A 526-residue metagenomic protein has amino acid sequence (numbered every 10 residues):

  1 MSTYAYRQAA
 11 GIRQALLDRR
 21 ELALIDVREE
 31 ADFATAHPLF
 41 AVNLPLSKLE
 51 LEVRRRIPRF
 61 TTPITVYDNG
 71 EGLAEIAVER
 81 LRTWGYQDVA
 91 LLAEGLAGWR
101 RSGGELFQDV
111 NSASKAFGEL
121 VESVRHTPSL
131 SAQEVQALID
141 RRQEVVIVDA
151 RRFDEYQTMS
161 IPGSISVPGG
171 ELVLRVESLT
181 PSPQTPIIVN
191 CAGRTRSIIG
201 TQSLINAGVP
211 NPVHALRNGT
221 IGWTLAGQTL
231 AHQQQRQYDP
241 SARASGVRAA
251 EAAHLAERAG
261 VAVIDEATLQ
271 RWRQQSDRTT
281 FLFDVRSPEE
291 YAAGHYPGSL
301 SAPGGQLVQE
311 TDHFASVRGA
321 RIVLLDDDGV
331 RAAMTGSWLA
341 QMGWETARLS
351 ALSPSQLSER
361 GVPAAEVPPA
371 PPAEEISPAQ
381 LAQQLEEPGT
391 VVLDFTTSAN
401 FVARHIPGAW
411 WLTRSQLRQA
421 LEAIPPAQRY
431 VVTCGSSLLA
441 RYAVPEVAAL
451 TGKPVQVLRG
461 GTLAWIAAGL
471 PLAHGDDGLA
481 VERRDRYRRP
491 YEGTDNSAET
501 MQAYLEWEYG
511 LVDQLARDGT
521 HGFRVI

Functional and structural regions predicted by a protein language model:
M1-A23, V27-V146, A150-F281, V285-V391 (+1 more regions): Rhodanese-like catalytic fold shared by cysteine-dependent sulfurtransferases and DSP/PTP-type phosphatases
